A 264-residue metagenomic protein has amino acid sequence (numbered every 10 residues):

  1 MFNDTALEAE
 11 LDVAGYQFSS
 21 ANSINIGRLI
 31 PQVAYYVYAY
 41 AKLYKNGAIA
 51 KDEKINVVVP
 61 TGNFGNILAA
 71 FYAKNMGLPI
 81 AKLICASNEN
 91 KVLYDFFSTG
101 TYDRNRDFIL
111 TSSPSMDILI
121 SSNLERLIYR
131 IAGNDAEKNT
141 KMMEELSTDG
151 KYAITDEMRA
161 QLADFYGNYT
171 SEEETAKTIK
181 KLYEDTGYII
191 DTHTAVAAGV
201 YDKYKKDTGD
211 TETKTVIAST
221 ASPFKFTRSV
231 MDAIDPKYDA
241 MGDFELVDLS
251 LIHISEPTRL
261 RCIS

Functional and structural regions predicted by a protein language model:
N3-L7, D12-N46, K51-K54, R130-T208: Active-site-adjacent helical/loop segments in soluble small-molecule enzymes
A9-V13, L78-I80, K237-A240: Structural alpha-beta junctions
G15-S19, I55-N56, A81-I84, G187 (+1 more regions): Structural motif
A48-K51, N56-E145, A218-I234: Glycine-rich phosphate/pyrophosphate-binding loop at beta-loop-alpha junctions
T192, T208-T213, F226-S229: Extended hydrophobic-aromatic, low-complexity segments
T194-D202, S219-K225, V247-S250: Small/polar glycine-rich anion-binding or flexible loop at a beta-alpha turn
V230-L251: A hydrophobic, small-residue-rich beta->alpha segment in the mid-to-C-terminal subdomain of diverse proteins
I252-I263: Single conserved hydrophobic/aromatic residue that forms the stacking wall/gate of nucleotide- or nucleobase-binding
